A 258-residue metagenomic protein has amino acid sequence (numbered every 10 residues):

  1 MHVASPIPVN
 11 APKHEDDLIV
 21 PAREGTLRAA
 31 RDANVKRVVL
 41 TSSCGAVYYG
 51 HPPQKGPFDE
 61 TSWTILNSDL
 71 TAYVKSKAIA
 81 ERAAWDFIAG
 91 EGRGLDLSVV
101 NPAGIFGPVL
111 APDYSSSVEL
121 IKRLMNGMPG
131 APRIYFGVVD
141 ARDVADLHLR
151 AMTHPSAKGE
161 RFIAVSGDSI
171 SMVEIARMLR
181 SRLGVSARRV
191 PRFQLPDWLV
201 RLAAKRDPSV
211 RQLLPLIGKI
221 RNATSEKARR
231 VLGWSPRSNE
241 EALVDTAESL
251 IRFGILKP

Functional and structural regions predicted by a protein language model:
M1-E24, A29: NAD(P)H-binding glycine-rich loop region in Rossmannoid oxidoreductase-like domains and their noncatalytic homologs
P6, S43-D69, L110: Active-site "gating" loop of Rossmann-like NAD(P)-dependent oxidoreductase/epimerase domains
A11-K13, T64-L70, A111-P112, S116-V139 (+2 more regions): A conserved pocket-lining segment of Rossmann-fold NAD(P)-dependent short-chain dehydrogenase/reductase
N67-S98: Active-site Tyr-X1-5-Lys
G92-L95, G107-E119, A151-F162, V185-S186: Glycine/proline-rich active-site loop of Rossmann-fold NAD(P)-dependent oxidoreductases
V99, Y135-A145, R161, M172 (+2 more regions): Conserved loop-to-helix N-cap of the C-terminal "lid" that shapes the substrate pocket in Rossmann-like
L147-R211, R230, E241-P258: Mid/C-terminal beta-alpha module of Rossmann-like enzyme folds, strongest in SDR-family dehydrogenases/epimerases
